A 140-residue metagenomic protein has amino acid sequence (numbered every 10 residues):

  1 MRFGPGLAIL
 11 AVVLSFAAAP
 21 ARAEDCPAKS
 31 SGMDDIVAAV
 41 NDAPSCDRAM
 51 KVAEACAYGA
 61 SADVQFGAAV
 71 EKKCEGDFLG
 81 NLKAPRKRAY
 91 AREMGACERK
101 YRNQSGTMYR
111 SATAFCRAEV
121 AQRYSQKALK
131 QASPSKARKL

Functional and structural regions predicted by a protein language model:
M1-G6, A18: Positively charged n-region of N-terminal signal peptides that target proteins for export
L7-S15: Bacterial N-terminal signal peptides
A17-A23: Sec/Tat signal peptide C-region and signal peptidase I cleavage site
E24-L140: Mitochondrial intermembrane space
